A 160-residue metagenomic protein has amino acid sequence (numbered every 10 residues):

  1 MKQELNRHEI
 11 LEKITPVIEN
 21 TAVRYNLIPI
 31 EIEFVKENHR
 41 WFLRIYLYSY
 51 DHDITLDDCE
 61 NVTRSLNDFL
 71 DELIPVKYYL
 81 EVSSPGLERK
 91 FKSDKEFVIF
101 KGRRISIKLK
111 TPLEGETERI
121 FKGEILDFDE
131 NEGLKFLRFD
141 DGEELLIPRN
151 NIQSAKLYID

Functional and structural regions predicted by a protein language model:
M1-D160: Short Lys/Arg-rich amphipathic alpha-helical segments
